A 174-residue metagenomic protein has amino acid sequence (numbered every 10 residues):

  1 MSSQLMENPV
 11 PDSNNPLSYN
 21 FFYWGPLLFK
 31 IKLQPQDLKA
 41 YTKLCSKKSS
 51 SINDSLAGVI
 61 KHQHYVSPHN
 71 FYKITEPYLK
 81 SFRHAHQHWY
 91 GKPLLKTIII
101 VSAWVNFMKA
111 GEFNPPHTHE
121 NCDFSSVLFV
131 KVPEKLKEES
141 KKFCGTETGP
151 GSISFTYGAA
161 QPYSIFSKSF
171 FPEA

Functional and structural regions predicted by a protein language model:
S2-L95, W104-N106, G111-N114: Non-heme Fe(II)/2-oxoglutarate
F22-W24, P93-I98, H119, T146-T148: A generic structural signal for short, non-catalytic loop/turn and secondary-structure boundary residues
I100-S102: Hydrophobic residues on conserved beta-strands that form the core of alpha/beta folds
W104-A174: Catalytic core of non-heme Fe(II) oxygenases with the double-stranded beta-helix
